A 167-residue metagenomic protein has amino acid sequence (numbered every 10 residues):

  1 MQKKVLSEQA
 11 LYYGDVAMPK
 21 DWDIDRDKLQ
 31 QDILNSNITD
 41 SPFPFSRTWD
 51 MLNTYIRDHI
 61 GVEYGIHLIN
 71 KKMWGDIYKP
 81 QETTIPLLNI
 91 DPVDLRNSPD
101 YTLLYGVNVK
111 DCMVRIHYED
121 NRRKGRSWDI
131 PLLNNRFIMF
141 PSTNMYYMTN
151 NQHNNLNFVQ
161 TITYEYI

Functional and structural regions predicted by a protein language model:
M1-W74, T84: Non-heme Fe(II)/2-oxoglutarate
I69, W74-Q152, L156-F158: Catalytic core of non-heme Fe(II) oxygenases with the double-stranded beta-helix
I162-I167: Double-stranded beta-helix
